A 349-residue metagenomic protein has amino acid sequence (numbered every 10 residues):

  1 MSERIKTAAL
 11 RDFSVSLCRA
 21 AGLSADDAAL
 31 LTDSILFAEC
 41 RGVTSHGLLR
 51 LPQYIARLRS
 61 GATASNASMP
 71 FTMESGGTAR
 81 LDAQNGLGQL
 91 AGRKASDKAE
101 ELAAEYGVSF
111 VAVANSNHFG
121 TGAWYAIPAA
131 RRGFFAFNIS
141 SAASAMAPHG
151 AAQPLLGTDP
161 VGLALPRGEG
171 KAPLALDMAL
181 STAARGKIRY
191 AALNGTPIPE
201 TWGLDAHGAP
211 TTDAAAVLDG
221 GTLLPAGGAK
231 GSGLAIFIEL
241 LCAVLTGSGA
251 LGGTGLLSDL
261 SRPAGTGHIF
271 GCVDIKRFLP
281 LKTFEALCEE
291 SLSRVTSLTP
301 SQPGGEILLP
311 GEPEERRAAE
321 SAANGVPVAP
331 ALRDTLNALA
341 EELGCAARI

Functional and structural regions predicted by a protein language model:
E3-T7, S24-G47, T63-E74, S261-G265 (+1 more regions): N-terminal glycine-rich anion-binding loops that anchor highly charged ligand groups
R4-K6, L10-F13, A20, A250-I349: Catalytic-core signal marking the mid-to-C-terminal active-site face
V15-D26, D33-T44, A56-T63, E101-E105 (+10 more regions): Generic secondary-structure signature for well-ordered alpha-helical cores
H46-E100: Active-site cofactor/substrate anionic-group-binding motifs, chiefly glycine- and Lys/Arg-rich phosphate-binding loops
T78-G168, A175: A generic, well-ordered mixed alpha/beta core segment in the N-terminal half of proteins
M146-A216: Phosphate/diphosphate-binding glycine-rich loops and adjacent basic-rich segments that engage nucleotide
R185-A250, S258-P263: Small-residue-enriched flexible segments
